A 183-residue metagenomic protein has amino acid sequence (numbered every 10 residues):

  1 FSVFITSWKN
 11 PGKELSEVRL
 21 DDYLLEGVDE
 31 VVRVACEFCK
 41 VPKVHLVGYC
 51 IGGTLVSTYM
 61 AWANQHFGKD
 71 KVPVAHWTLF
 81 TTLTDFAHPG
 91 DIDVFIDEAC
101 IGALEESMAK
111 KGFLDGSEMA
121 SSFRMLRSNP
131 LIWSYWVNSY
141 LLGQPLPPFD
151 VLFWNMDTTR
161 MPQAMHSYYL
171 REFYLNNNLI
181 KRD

Functional and structural regions predicted by a protein language model:
F1-G12: Conserved alpha/beta-hydrolase
N10-K13, G53, T84: Active-site micro-motifs of SAM-dependent methyltransferase domains
E14-V18, D22, W136, K181-D183: Active-site-adjacent structural elements in folded domains
E17-C39: Alpha/beta-hydrolase active-site loop
Y23, C50, L170: A residue-level signal for conserved active-site and pocket-lining positions in enzyme catalytic cores
R33, E37-P42, L55, Y59-Y169 (+2 more regions): Alpha/beta-hydrolase-fold enzymes
V47-G52, V56: Gly/Ala-rich beta-loop-alpha elbow adjacent to hydrolase catalytic centers
